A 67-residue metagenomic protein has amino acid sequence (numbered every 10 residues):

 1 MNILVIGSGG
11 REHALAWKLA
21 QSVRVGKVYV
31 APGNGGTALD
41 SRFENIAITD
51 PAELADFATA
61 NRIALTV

Functional and structural regions predicted by a protein language model:
M1-V67: ATP-binding N-terminal substructure of ATP-dependent carboxylate-amine bond-forming enzymes
